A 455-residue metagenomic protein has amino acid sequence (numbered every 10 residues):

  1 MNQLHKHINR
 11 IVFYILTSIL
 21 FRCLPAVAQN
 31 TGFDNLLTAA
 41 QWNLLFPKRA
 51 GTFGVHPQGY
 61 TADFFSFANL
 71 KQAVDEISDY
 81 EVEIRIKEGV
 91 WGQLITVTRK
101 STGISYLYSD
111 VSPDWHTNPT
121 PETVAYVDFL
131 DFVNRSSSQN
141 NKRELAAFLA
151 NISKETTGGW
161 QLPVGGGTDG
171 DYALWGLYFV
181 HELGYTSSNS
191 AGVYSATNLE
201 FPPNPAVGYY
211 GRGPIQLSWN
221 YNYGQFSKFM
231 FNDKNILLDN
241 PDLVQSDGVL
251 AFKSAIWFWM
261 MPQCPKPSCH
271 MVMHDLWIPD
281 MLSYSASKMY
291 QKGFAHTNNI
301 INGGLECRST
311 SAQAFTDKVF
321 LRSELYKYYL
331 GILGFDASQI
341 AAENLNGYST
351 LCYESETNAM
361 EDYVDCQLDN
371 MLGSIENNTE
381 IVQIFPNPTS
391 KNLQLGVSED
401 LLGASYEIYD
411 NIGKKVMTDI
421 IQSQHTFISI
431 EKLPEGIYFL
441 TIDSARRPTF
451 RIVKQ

Functional and structural regions predicted by a protein language model:
M1-Q29: Bacterial Sec-dependent N-terminal signal peptides
Q29-H56, N370, V382-I384, P388 (+3 more regions): Acidic/polar, low-complexity intrinsically disordered N-terminal segments immediately downstream of a Sec signal
Q29-P47, P279-K288, K292-G293, N299 (+1 more regions): Extracellular low-complexity, O-glycosylation-prone Ser/Thr/Pro/Gly-rich "stalks" and linkers flanking catalytic
N30-M261, M289-G293, T297-T310: Peptidoglycan-targeting cell-wall enzymes and recognition modules
Y80-V82, C264-V272, F335-S338: Surface-exposed helix-capping loop/turn segments at secondary-structure junctions
D128-V133, D275-S287: A Trp-anchored, charged/polar loop motif used as the substrate-binding/catalytic surface of acyl/ester-handling
W257-H274, I278, G293-F294: GST-like fold's C-terminal all-alpha helical module
E376-Q455: C-terminal outer-membrane/trafficking sorting elements
